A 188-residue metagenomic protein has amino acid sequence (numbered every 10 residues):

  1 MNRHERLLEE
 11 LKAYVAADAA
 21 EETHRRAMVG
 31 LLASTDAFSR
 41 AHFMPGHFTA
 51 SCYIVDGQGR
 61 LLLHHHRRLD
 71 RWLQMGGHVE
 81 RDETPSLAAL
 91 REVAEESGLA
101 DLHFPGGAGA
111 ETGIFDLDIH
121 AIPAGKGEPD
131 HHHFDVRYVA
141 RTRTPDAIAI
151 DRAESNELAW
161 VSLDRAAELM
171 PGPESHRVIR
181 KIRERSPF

Functional and structural regions predicted by a protein language model:
H4-V15: Generic N-terminal amphipathic, Lys/Arg-enriched alpha-helix
A13-S51: Acidic, metal-coordinating catalytic segment for phosphate/diphosphate chemistry, firing primarily on the Nudix
P45-T49, R67-L69, Q74, H131-D135: Short connector loops at helix/strand junctions that flank enzyme active sites, especially segments positioning acidic
S51-Y53, R60, R137-V139: Residues embedded in well-ordered beta-strands
V55-G57, L61-R91: Glycine-rich active-site/cofactor-binding loop and its immediate structural neighborhood
E80-E174: Unchanged
M170-F188: Charged phosphate-binding loop/patch that engages nucleotide di/tri-phosphates or the phosphate backbone of nucleic
